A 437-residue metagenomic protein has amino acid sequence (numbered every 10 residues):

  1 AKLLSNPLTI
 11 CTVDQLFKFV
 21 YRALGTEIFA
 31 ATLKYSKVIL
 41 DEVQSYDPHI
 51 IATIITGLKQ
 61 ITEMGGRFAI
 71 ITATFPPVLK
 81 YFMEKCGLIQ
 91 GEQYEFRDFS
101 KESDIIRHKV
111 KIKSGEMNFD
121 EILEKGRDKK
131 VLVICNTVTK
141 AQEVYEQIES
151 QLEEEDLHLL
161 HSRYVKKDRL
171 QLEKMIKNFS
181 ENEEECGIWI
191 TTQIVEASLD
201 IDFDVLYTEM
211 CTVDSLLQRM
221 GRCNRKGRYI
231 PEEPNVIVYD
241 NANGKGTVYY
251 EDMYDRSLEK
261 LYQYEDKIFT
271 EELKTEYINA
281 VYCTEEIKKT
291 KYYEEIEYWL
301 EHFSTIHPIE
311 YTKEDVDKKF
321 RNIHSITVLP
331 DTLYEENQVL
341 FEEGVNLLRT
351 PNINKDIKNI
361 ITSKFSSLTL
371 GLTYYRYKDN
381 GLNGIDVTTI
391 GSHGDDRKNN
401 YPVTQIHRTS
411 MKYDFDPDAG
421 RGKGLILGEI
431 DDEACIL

Functional and structural regions predicted by a protein language model:
L4-V20, E181-E196: Conserved two-lobed SF2 helicase motor
S5-L8, K34-K37, M64-I70, K130 (+1 more regions): Loop/turn-to-beta-strand initiation segments
Q15-K18, Q44-P48, P76, K140 (+1 more regions): Residues immediately C-terminal
L16, L24-M64: SF2 helicase catalytic motif II
F68-I71, V131-N136, L160: Conserved RecA-like ASCE P-loop NTPase motor core of nucleic-acid helicases/translocases
P77-G126: Interdomain hinge/linker at the junction between the two RecA-like core domains of SF2 helicases
K80, E124, T139, E143-N178 (+2 more regions): C-terminal helicase lobe and adjacent C-terminal extensions/tails of nucleic-acid helicase motors
